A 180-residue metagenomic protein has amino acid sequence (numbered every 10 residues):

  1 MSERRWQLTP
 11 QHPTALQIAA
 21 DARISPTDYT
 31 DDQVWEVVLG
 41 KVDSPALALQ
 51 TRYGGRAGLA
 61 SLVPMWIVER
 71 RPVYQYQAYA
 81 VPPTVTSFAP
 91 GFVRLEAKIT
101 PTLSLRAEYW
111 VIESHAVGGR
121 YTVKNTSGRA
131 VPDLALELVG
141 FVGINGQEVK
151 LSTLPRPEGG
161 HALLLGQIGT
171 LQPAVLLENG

Functional and structural regions predicted by a protein language model:
M1-G180: Terminal accessory carbohydrate-recognition/targeting modules of carbohydrate-active enzymes
